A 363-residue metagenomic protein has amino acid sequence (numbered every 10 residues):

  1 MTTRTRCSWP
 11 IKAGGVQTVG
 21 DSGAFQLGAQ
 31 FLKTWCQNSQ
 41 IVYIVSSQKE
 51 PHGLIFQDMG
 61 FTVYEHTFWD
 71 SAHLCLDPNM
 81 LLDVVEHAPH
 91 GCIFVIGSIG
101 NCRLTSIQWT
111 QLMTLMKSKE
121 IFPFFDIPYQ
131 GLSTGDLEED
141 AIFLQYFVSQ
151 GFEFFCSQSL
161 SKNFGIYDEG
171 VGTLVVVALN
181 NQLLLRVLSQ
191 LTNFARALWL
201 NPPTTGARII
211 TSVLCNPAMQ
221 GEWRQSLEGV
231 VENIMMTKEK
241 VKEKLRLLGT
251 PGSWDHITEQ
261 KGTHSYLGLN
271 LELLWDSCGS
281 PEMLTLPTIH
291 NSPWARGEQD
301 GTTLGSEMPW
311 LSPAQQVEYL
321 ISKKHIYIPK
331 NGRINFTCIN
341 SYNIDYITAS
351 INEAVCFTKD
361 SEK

Functional and structural regions predicted by a protein language model:
M1-E120, Q130-L132, E138-L144, N270 (+2 more regions): Conserved core of the PLP fold type I
G14, S39-Y43, A197, G262-T263 (+1 more regions): Short active-site oxyanion
V63, P123, F154, Y327-I328: Hydrophobic beta-strand scaffold residues
D126: Glycine-centered flexible beta-alpha turn that most often forms the glycine-rich phosphate-binding loop
D140-R186, Q190: Active-site PLP attachment segment
V176-N181, N216-P217, L269: Short loop segments at secondary-structure junctions
L188-A207, V213-K242: Structural signature of PLP-dependent enzymes
E222-S277, S292-S322: Conserved PLP-binding catalytic core of the aspartate aminotransferase-like
